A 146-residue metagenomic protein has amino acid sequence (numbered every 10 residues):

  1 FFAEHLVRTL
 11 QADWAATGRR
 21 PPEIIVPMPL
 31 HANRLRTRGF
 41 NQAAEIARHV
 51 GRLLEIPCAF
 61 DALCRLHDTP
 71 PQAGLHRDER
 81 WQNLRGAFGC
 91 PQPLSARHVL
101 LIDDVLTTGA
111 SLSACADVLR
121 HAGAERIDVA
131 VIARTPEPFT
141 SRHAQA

Functional and structural regions predicted by a protein language model:
F1-L101, T108-A146: Conserved PRPP/pyrophosphate-binding segment of the phosphoribosyltransferase/PRPP-pathway fold
